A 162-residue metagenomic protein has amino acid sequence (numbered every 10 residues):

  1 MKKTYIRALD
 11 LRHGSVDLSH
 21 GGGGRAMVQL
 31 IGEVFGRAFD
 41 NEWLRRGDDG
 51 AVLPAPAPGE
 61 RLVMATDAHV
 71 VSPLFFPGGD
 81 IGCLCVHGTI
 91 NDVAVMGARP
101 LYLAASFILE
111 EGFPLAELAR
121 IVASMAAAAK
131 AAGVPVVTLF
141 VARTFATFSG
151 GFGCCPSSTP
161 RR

Functional and structural regions predicted by a protein language model:
M1-V95: N-terminal glycine-rich phosphate/pyrophosphate-binding loops that anchor nucleotide-derived ligands and cofactors
L62, H69-V70, R99-R162: Glycine-rich anion-binding loops of enzyme active sites
